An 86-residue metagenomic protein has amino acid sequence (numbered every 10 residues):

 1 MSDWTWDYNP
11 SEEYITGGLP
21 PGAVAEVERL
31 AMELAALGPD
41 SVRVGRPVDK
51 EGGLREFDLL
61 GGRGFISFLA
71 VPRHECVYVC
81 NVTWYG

Functional and structural regions predicted by a protein language model:
M1-F65, L69-G86: Basic, Lys/Arg-enriched alpha-helical interface segments
